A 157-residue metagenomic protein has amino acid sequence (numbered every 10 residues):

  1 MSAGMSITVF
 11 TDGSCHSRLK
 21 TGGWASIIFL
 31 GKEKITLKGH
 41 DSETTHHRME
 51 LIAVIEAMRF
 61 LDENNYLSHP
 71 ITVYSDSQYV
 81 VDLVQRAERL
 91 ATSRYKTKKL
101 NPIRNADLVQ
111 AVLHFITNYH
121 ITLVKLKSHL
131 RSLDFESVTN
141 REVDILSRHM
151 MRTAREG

Functional and structural regions predicted by a protein language model:
M1-R48, R59-E63, E142-E156: RNase H-like nuclease fold core
S14-R18, I55-R141: RNase H catalytic domain
E50, V54: Short, conserved alpha-helix that lines the donor NDP-sugar binding/gating region of sugar-transfer enzymes
